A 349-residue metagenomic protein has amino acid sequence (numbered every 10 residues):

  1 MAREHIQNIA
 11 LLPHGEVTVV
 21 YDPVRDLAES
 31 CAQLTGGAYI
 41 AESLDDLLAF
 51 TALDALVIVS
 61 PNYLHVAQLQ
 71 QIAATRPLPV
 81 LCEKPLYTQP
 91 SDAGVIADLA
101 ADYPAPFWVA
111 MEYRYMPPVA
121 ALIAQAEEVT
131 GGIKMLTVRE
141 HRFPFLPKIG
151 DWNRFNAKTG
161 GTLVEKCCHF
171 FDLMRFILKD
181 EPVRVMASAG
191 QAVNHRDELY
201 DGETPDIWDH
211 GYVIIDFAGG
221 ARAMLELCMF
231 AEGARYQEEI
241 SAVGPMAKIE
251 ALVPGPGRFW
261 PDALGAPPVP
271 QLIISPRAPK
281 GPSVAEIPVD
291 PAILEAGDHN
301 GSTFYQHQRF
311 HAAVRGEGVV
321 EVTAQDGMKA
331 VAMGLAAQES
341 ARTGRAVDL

Functional and structural regions predicted by a protein language model:
M1-T35: N-terminal Rossmann-like dinucleotide-binding module
A10, H14-G15, A55-S60, G94 (+3 more regions): C-terminal helix-rich "cap/oligomerization" subdomain common to oxidoreductases
P23, E295-H307: Active-site loop of classical SDR/Rossmann-like NAD(P)-dependent oxidoreductases, centered on the catalytic Tyr-X3-Lys
S30-G37, V95, L99: Short, conserved SAM-binding/catalytic segment of Class I S-adenosyl-L-methionine-dependent methyltransferases
Y39-T51: Short acidic low-complexity segments
F50, A55-P61, V66-R114: Beta-strand-loop-alpha-helix segment that lines the small-molecule cofactor/substrate pocket of alpha/beta enzymes
Y113-P205, G344: Predominantly a Rossmann-like dinucleotide-binding segment in NAD(P)-dependent oxidoreductases
F171-L264, F304-E317: Contiguous beta-strand/loop segments that form the cofactor/metal-binding neighborhood of enzyme cores
